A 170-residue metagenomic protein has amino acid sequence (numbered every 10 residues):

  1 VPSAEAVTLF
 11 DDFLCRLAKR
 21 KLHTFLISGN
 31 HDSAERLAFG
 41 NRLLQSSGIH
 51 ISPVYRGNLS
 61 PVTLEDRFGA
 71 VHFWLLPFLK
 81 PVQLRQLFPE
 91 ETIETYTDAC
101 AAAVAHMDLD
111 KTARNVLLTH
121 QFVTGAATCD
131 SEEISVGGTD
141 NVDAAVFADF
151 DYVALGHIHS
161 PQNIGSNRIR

Functional and structural regions predicted by a protein language model:
V1, W74, L155: Redox-cofactor binding/interface segments in oxidoreductases and associated redox assembly factors
V1-T63, V146-F150, I158: Core catalytic region of metal-dependent phosphoesterases/phosphodiesterases, especially metallo-beta-lactamase-like
P2, R36-L37, R85, A127-C129 (+1 more regions): Short glycine-/acidic-enriched loop or helix-start segments at secondary-structure transitions that form or flank
K19-K21, S46, F68, D110-T112 (+2 more regions): Short, well-ordered coil/turn elements that cap or connect secondary structure elements
H23-F25, H50, H72, R114-V116 (+2 more regions): Proline-centered loop/turn at the N-terminus of a beta-strand
N30-H31, F78, Q121, G156-I158: Active-site metal-binding loops of divalent metal-dependent hydrolases
R42-L43, S47-D140: Conserved catalytic scaffold of divalent metal-dependent phosphoesterases
Q45-S46, T124, C129-R170: Conserved beta-sheet core of the metallophosphoesterase superfamily
